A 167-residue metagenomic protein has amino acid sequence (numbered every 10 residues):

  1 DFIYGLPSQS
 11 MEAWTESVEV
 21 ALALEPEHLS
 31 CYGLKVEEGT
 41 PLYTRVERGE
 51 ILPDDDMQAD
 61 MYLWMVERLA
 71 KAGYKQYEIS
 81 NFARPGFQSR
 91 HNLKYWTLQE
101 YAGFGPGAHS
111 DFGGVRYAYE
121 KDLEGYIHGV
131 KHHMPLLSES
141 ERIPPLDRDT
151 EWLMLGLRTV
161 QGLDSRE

Functional and structural regions predicted by a protein language model:
F2-R166: C-terminal scaffold of the Radical SAM
